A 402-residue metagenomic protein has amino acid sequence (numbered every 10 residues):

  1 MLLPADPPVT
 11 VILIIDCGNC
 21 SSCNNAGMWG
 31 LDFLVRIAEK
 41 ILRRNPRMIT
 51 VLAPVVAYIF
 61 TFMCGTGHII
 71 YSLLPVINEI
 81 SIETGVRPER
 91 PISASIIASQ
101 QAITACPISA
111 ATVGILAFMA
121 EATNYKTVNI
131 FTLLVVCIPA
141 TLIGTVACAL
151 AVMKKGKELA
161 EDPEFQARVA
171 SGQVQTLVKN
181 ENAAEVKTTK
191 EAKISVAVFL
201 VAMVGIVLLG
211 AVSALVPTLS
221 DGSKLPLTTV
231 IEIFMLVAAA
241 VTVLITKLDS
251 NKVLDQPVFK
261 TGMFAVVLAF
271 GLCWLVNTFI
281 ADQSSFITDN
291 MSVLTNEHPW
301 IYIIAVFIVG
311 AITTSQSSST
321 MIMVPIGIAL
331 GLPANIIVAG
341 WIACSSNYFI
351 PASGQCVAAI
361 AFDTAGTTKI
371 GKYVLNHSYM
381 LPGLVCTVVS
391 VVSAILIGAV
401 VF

Functional and structural regions predicted by a protein language model:
M1-C17, K154-N277, L381-L396, V400-F402: Hydrophobic transmembrane alpha-helices of multi-pass small-molecule transporters
L2-V86, L248-L330, I336: Membrane-embedded alpha-helical segments and adjacent helix-loop junctions characteristic of multi-pass solute
L3-I14, M63-G67, I97-S109, T145-K155 (+5 more regions): Juxtamembrane/interfacial segments around transmembrane helices
T10-I15, L133-C148, K224-M235, I336-I350: Alpha-helical transmembrane segments
G18-C23, A53-I69, A94-P107, C137-T145 (+4 more regions): Helix-loop-helix module between adjacent transmembrane segments
P75-I92, L133-T141, V201-V216, V243-V253 (+1 more regions): Hydrophobic alpha-helical transmembrane segments
E79-V174, N182-K193, I336-I342, A358-F402: Membrane-core helix-loop-helix motifs of multi-pass transport proteins
I108-E121, A211-L219, L275, F279-S284: Membrane-helix interface motif
